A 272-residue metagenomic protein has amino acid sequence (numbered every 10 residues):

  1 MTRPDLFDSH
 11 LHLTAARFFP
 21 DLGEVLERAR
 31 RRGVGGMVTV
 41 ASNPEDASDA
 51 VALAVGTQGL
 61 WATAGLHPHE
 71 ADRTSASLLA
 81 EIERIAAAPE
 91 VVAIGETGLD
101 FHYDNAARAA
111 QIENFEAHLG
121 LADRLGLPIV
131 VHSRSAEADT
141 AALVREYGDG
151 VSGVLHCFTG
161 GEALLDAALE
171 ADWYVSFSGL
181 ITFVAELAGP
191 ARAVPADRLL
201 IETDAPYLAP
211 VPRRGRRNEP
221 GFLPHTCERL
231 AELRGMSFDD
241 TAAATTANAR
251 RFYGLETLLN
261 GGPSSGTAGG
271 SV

Functional and structural regions predicted by a protein language model:
M1-V272: Mid-domain alpha/beta scaffold segments of enzyme catalytic cores
